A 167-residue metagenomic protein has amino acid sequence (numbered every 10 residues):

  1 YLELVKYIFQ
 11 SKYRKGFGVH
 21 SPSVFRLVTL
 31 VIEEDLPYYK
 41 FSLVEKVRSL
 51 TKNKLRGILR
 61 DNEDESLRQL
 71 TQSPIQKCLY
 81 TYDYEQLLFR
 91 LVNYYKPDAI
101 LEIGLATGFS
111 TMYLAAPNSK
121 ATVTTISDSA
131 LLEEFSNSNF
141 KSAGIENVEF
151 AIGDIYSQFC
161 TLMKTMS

Functional and structural regions predicted by a protein language model:
Y1-S167: A short alpha-helical cap/connector motif
